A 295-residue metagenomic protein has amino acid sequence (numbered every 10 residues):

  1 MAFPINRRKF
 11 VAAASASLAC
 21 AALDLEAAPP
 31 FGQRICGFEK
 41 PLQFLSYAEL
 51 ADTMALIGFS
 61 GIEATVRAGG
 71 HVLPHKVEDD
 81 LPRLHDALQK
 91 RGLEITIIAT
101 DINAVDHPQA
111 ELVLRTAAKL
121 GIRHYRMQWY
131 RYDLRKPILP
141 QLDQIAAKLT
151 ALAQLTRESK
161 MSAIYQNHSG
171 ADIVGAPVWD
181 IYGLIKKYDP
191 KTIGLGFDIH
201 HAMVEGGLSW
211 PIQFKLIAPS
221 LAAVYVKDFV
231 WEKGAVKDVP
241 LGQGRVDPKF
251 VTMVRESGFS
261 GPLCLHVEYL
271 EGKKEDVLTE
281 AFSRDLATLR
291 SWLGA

Functional and structural regions predicted by a protein language model:
A2-I35, L45-G58, A118, V178-F197 (+1 more regions): Histidine-acidic metal/acid-base catalytic patches
A14-C20, A48-A51, E94, N103-G194 (+1 more regions): Active-site acidic/histidine proton-transfer and metal-coordination neighborhood in alpha/beta enzyme cores
Q33-G37, I62-A64, I95-T100, Y125-M127 (+4 more regions): Hydrophobic faces of well-ordered beta-strands that scaffold small-molecule active sites in alpha/beta enzyme cores
F38-L42, T65-G69, T100-N103, Y130-Y132 (+4 more regions): Active-site beta-loop-alpha junctions enriched in small/polar residues
T65-R83: Glycine-rich, proline-tolerant flexible connector loops at the mouths of alpha/beta enzymes
L73-E78, H107-E111, E275: Metal-dependent catalytic neighborhoods of phosphoester/phosphodiester hydrolases
D79-D106: Mid-chain, structured segments of secreted extracytoplasmic proteins
D80-K90, K148-L155, F250-M253: Catalytic-core regions built around general acid/base machinery
